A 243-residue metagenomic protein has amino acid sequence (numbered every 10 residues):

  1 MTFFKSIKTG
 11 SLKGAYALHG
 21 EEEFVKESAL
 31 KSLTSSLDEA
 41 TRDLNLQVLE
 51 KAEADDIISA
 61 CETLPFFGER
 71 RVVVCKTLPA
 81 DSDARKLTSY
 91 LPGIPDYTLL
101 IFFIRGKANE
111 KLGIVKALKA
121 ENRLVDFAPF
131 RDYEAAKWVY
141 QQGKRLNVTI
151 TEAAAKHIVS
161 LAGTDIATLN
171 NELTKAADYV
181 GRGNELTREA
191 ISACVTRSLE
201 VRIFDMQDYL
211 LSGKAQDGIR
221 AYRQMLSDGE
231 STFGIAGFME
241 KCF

Functional and structural regions predicted by a protein language model:
M1-F243: Conserved beta/loop motifs at nucleotide-recognition and modification sites
